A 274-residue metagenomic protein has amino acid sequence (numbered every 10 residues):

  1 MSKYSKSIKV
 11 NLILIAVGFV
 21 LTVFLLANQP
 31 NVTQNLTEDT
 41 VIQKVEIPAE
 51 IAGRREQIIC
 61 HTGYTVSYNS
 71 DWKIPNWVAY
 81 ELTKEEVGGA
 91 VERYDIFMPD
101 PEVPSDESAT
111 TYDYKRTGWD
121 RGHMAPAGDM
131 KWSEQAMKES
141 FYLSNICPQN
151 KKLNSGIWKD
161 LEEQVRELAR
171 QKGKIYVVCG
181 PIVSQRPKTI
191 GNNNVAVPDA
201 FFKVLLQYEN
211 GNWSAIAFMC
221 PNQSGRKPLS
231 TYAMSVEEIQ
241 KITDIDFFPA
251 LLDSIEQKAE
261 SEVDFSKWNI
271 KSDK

Functional and structural regions predicted by a protein language model:
S2-K274: Domain-level detector for secreted/extracellular nuclease and nuclease-toxin modules, and for the ENPP-like C-terminal
